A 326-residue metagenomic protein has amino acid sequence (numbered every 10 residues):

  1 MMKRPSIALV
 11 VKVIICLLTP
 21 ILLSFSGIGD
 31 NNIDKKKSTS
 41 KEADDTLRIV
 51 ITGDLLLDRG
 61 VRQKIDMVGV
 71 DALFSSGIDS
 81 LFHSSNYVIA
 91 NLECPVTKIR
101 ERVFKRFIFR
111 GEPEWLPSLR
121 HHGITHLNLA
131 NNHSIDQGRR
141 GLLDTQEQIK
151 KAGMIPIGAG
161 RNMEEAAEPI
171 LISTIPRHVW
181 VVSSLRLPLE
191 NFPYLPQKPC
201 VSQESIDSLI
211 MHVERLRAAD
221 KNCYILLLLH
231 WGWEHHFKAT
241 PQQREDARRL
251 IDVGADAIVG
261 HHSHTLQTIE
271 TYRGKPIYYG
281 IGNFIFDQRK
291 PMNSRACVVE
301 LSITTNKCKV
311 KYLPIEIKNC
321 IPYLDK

Functional and structural regions predicted by a protein language model:
L18-D44: Bacterial Sec-dependent signal peptides at the C-terminal "C-region" and cleavage site
N32-K35, E42-T46, L56-R59, Q63 (+3 more regions): A short C-terminal boundary segment appended to hydrolase-like catalytic domains
K35-A130, D136-G138: N-terminal catalytic scaffold of extracellular/periplasmic and nuclease hydrolases that process anionic headgroups
D58-G60, V96-I99, N132-Q146, M163-E168 (+4 more regions): Active-site environment of divalent metal-dependent phosphoester hydrolases
R62-S76, F109-R110, S173-I225, P322-K326: Binuclear metal-dependent hydrolase catalytic cores centered on His/Asp/Glu-rich metal-binding motifs
S85-K98, N131, V213-K238: Short acidic, glycine-rich surface-loop motifs adjacent to enzyme active sites
I99-R120, C223-D256: Active-site-proximal segments of metal-dependent phosphoesterases and phosphodiesterases across multiple
G123-H126, A239-C297: Conserved beta-sheet core of the metallophosphoesterase superfamily
